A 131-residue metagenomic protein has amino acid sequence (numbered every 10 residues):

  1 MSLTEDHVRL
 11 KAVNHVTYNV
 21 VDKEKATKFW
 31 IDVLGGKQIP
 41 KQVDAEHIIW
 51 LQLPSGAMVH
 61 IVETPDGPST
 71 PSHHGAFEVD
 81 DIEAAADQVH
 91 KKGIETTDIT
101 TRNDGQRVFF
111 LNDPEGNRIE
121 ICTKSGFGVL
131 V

Functional and structural regions predicted by a protein language model:
M1-K25, H73-G75, S125-V131: N-terminal beta-strand motif that seeds the catalytic metal site of vicinal oxygen chelate
S2-R9, D87-V131: Vicinal oxygen chelate
D6, V62-D66: Short, flexible, solvent-exposed loop/turn segments with mixed acidic/basic and small polar residues
A12-V21, I49-L53, D66-H90, R107-N112 (+1 more regions): Vicinal oxygen chelate
T17-M58: Core segments of cupin and vicinal oxygen chelate
K41-V43, D66-G67, T101: Short polar/acidic secondary-structure junctions
V59-V62, E120-C122: Conserved beta-strand in the GNAT
